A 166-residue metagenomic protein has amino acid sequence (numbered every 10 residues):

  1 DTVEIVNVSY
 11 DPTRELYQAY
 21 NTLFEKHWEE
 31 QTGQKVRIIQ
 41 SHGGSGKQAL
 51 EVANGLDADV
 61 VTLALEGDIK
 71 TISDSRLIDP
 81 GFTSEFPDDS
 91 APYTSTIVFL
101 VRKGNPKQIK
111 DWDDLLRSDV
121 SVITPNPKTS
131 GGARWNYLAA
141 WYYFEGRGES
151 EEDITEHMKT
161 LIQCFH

Functional and structural regions predicted by a protein language model:
D1-S75, E85-F86: Early extracytoplasmic/lumenal segment of secretory-pathway proteins
R14-Q18, L63, P106, P127-R134 (+1 more regions): Soluble non-cytosolic domains of exported or imported proteins
H27-Q31, Y143, R147, E151: Solvent-exposed amphipathic alpha-helical surface segments
G33-I38, L65-K70, D88-Y93, N126-T129 (+1 more regions): Short, surface-exposed, polar/charged, turn-prone segments marking secondary-structure boundaries
I39, V101, Q163-H166: Short, flexible loop segments at the rims of nucleotide/cofactor-binding pockets, characterized by
S73-G146: A conserved helix-loop-strand patch within extracytoplasmic ligand-binding domains of the periplasmic binding
R147-H166: Ligand-binding pocket segment of bilobal, Venus flytrap-like solute-binding proteins
